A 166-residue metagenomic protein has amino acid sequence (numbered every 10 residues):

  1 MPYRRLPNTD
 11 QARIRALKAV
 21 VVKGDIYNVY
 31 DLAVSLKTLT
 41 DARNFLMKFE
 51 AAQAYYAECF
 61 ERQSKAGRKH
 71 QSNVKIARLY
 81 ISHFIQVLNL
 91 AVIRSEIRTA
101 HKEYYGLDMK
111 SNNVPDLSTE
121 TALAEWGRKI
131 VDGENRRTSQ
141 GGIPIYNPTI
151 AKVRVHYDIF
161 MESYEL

Functional and structural regions predicted by a protein language model:
M1-L166: Basic/polar low-complexity intrinsically disordered segments
